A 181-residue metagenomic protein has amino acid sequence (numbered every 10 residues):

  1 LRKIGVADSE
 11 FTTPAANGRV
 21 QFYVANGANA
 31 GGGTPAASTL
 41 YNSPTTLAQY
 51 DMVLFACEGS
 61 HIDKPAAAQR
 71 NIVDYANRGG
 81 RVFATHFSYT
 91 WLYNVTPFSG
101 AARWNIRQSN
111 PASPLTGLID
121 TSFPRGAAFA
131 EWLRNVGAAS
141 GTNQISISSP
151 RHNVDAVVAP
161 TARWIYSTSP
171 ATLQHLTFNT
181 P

Functional and structural regions predicted by a protein language model:
L1, A84-T180: An acidic, glycine-rich "communication" segment
L1-G59: Aromatic-Pro/Gly-enriched surface loop or interdomain linker that acts as a lid/target-recognition segment
V6-S9, G80, A138: Short aromatic/hydrophobic-glycine micro-motifs
D8-E10, V73, R103-W104: Short, low-complexity, polar/charged sequence segments that are solvent-exposed and flexible
D8-N29, C57, V154-A156, T161-P181: Generic preference for hydrophobic/aromatic residues in regular secondary structure cores
L40-P44, R70-I72, T177-P181: Generic recognition of flexible, low-complexity loop/linker segments
N42-S43, P65, F123: Polar helix-capping/helix-linker motif
T46-N94: Short alpha-beta junction capping motif
